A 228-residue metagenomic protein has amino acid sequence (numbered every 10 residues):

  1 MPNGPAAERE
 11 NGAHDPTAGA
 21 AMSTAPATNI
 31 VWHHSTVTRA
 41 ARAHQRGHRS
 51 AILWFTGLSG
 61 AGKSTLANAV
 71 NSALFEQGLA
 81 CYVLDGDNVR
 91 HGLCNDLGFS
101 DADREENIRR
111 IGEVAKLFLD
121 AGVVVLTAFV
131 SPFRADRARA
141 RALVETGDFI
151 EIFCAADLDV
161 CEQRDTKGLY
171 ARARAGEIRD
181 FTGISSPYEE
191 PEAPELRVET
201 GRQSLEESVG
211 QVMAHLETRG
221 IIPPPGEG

Functional and structural regions predicted by a protein language model:
P2-G4, E8-I52: Extreme N-terminal, non-catalytic leader segments that precede Walker-type/kinase nucleotide-binding cores
F55: Hydrophobic anchor at the beta1->P-loop junction of P-loop NTPases
S59: The conserved Walker
K63: Conserved lysine of the Walker
N68-K116, D120: Conserved substrate/cofactor phosphate-moiety recognition/catalytic segment in nucleotide-dependent phosphotransferases
V83, F149-E151, E195-R197: Conserved beta-strand scaffold positions in the cores of enzyme catalytic domains, especially in NTP/NDP-utilizing
G92-F99, E113-R174, D180: ATP-dependent NMP and nucleoside kinases share a basic, alpha-helical "lid"
A155-L158, Q163-Q211, T218-G228: Small-molecule kinase domains that catalyze NTP-dependent phosphoryl transfer to phosphate-bearing small molecules
